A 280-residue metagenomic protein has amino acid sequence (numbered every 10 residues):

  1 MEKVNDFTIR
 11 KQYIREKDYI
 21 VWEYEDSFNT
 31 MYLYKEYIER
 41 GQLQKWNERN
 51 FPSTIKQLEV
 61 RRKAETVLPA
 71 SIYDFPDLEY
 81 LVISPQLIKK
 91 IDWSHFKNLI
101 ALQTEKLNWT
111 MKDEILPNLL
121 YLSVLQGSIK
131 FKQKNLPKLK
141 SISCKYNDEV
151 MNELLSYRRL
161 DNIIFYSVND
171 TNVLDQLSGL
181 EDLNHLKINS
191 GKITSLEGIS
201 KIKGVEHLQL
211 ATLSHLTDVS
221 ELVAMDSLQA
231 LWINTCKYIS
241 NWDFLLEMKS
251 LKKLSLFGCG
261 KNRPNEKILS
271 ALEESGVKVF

Functional and structural regions predicted by a protein language model:
I9-I14, Y19-W46, T54-A70, D77-N152 (+6 more regions): Concave beta-strand-loop units of leucine-rich repeat
